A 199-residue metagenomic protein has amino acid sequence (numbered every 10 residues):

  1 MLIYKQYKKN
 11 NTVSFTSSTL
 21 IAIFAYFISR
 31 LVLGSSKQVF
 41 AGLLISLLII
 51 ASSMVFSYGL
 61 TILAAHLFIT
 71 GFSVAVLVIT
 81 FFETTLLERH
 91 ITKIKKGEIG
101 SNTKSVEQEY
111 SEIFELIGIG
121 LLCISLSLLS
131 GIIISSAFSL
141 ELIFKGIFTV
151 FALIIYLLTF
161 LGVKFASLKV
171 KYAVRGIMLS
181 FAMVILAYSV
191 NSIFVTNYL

Functional and structural regions predicted by a protein language model:
M1, T19-R30, T70-E88, F151-F160: Hydrophobic cores of alpha-helical transmembrane segments in multi-pass inner/ER membrane proteins, independent
T12-I21, A41-I45, E141-A152: Structural signature of hydrophobic alpha-helical transmembrane segments
F15-S17, S36-S46, Y172-L179: Cytoplasmic-side transmembrane-helix entry/capping segments in multi-pass membrane proteins
S35-F72: Hydrophobic alpha-helical segments and helix pairs
K95-S135: A mid-sequence, solvent-exposed acidic-amphipathic segment
L129-L158: Short alpha-helical packing/oligomerization segments
G162-M183: Interfacial loop-to-transmembrane junctions
L186-L199: Juxtamembrane boundary at the C-terminal end of a transmembrane helix
